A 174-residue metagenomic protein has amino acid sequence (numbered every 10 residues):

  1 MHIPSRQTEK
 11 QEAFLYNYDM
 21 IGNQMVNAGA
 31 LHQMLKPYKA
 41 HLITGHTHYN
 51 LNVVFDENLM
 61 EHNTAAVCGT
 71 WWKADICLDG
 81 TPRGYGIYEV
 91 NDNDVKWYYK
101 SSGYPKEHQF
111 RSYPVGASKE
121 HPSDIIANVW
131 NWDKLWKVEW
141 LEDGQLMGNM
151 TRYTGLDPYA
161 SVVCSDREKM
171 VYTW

Functional and structural regions predicted by a protein language model:
M1-H62, G84, S123: His/acidic metal-ligating clusters that form di-metal
R6, Y104-P105, M147: Structural signature of outer-membrane beta-barrel domains
K10, H108, N149-T151: Outer-membrane beta-barrel proteins
Y18-I21, M25-G29, Q33, L51 (+6 more regions): Intrinsically disordered, low-complexity regions enriched in small/polar residues
A40, A127-V129, R152: A composition-driven signal for long, intrinsically disordered, charge-rich low-complexity tracts
L59-D143, T173: Binuclear metal-dependent phosphoesterase catalytic core
L146-V171: Solvent-exposed serine/threonine-rich low-complexity stretches and specific carbohydrate-binding patches
